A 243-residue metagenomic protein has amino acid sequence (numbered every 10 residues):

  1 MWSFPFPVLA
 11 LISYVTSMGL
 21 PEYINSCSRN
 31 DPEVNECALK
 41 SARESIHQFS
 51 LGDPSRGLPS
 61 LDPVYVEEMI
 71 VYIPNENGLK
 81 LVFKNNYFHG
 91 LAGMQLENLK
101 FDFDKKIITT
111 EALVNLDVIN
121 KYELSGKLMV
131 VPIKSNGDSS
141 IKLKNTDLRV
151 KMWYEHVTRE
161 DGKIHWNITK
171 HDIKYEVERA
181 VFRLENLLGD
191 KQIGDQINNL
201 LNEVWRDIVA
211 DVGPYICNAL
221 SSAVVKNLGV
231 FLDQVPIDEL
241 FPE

Functional and structural regions predicted by a protein language model:
W2-M18: Cleavable N-terminal signal peptides of Sec/SRP-targeted secreted and luminal proteins
W2-S3, I70, F241-E243: Contiguous terminal or domain-adjacent regions that often encompass a lipid-handling module or interaction segment
F6-V8, S60, I133, Y215: Hydrophobic residues in alpha-helical membrane-spanning segments
T16-P21, S222-E243: C-terminal helix/juxtamembrane-tail motif
M18-E178: Hydrophobic-cavity lipid-handling domains and compact docking modules
N35-H47, G194-N198, N202, R206 (+3 more regions): Generic detector of well-ordered alpha-helical segments enriched in charged/polar residues, highlighting helical
V118-N120, Y215-I216, L220, V224: Extended alpha-helical coiled-coil scaffold domains characteristic of the BAR superfamily
T158, I164-L220: Extended amphipathic ligand-handling, pore-lining, and cofactor/metal-binding catalytic surfaces
